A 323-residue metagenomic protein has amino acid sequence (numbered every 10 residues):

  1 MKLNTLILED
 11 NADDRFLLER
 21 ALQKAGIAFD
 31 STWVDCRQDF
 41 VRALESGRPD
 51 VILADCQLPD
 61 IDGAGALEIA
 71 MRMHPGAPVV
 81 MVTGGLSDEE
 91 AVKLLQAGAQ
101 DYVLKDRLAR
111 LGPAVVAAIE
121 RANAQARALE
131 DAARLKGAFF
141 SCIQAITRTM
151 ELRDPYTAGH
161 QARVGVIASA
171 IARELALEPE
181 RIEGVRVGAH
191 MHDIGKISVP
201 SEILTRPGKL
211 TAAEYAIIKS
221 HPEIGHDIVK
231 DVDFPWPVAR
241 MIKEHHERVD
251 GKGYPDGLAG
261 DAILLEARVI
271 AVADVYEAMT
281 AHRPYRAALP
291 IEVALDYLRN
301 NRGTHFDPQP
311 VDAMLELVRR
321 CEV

Functional and structural regions predicted by a protein language model:
L3, N11-A25, D50-Q125, L129 (+1 more regions): N-terminal membrane insertion elements
I7, L53, H190: Walker B beta-strand of ABC/ABC-like P-loop ATPase nucleotide-binding domains, specifically the conserved hydrophobic
E19, T32-V51: Acidic, metal-coordinating helix/loop segments flanking the phosphotransfer/catalytic sites of two-component signaling
G26-S31: A generic structural motif
Q38-E45, E68, G112, H226 (+3 more regions): Alpha2 helix of the CheY-like receiver
A117, A124-C142, T149, R153 (+1 more regions): Amphipathic coiled-coil signal-transmission "stalk" helices
E151-V323: Metal-dependent catalytic cores of enzymes that make or break cyclic nucleotides and related phosphoester linkages
